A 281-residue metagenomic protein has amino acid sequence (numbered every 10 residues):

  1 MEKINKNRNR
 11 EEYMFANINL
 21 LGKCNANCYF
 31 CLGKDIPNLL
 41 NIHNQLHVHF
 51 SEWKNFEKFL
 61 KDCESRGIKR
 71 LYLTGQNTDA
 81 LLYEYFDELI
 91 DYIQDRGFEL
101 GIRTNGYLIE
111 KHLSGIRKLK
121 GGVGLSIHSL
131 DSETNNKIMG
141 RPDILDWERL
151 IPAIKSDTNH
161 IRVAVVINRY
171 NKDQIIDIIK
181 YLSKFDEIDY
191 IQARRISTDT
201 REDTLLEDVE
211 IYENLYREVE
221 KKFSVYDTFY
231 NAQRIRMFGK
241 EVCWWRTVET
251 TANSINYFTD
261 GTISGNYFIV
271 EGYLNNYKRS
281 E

Functional and structural regions predicted by a protein language model:
M1-I4, E12, W245-E281: Flexible mid-to-C-terminal extensions adjoining Fe-S/redox cofactors in radical SAM and related proteins
E2-K54: Canonical Radical SAM [4Fe-4S] cluster-binding loop centered on the CxxxCxxC motif and its immediate flanking residues
L20, L32-K34, G75, L125-L130 (+1 more regions): Short loop/turn segments at strand-loop or loop-helix junctions that form parts of catalytic or ligand-binding pockets
N27, N105, D260-G261: Residue-level recognition of short loop/turn positions
L39-N44, K69-G75: Glycine-/proline-rich flexible loop or hinge segments
I42-N44, E133-E148, P152-T251, S264 (+2 more regions): Radical SAM enzyme [4Fe-4S]-AdoMet core and its adjacent flexible, acidic and glycine-rich loops/tails across
W53-L73, Y83-D173, D189-Q192: Radical SAM/AdoMet-radical enzyme domain recognition
T78: Active-site beta->alpha N-cap acidic-glycine motif
